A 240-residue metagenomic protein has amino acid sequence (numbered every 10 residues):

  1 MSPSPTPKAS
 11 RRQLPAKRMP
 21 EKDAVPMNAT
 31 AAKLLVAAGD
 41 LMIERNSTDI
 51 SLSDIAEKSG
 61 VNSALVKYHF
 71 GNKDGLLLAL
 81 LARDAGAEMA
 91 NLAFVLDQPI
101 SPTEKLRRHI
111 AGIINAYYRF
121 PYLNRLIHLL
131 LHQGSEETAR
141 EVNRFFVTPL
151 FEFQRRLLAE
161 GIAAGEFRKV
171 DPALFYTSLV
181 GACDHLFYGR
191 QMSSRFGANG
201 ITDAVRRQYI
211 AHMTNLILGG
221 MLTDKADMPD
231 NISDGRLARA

Functional and structural regions predicted by a protein language model:
M1-R18, N115, R119, T148-A164 (+2 more regions): C-terminal peripheral helix-coil segments that are non-catalytic and often amphipathic
S2, K33, L41-G75, A79-L80: Helix-turn-helix
T30-G39, I55, L80-D84, E88 (+1 more regions): Generic hydrophobic, amphipathic alpha-helix propensity
A31, G39, L78, A93 (+5 more regions): Solvent-exposed, non-membrane alpha-helical residues enriched in polar/charged side chains
A31-A32, L52, D74, L78 (+5 more regions): Short, structured helix-loop boundary elements
S47-T48, E136, F167: Conserved hydrophobic residue
A79, A93-R125, P172-L179, R207-I210 (+2 more regions): Hydrophobic alpha-helical connector segments
A90, N115-F153, L174, N199-R207: Short secondary-structure transition hinges
